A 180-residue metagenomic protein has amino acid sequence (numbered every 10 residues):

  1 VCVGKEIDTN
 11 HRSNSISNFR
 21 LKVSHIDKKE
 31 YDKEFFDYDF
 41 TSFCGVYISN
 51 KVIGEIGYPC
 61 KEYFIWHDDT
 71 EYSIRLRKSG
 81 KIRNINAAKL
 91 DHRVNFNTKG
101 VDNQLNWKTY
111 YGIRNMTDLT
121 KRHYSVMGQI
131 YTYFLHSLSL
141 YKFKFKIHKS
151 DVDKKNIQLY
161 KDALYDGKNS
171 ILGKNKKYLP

Functional and structural regions predicted by a protein language model:
C2, H25-I26, V46, R77: Structured catalytic cores of enzymes that bind and process phosphorylated ligands/cofactors
C2-S15: Short beta-strand-to-loop element that shapes/binds the nucleotide-sugar donor at the catalytic cleft/hinge
F19-D39: Short, flexible, basic/aromatic active-site loop/helix in glycosyltransferases
F40-T41, V46-I48, V52-G57, E62-A88: A short, conserved alpha-helix in the catalytic core of glycosyltransferases
Y58, I74, H92, D102-N106 (+1 more regions): Soluble, non-transmembrane catalytic domains of enzymes that act on hydrophobic metabolites at membranes
K81, I85-N103: Active-site donor/metal-binding and catalytic loop motifs of nucleotide-sugar-dependent glycosylation enzymes
W107, N115, S125-P180: Non-catalytic, C-terminal membrane-associated alpha-helical segments of glycosyltransferases
G112, T120: Acidic, glycine-enriched catalytic cores built around paired aspartates
